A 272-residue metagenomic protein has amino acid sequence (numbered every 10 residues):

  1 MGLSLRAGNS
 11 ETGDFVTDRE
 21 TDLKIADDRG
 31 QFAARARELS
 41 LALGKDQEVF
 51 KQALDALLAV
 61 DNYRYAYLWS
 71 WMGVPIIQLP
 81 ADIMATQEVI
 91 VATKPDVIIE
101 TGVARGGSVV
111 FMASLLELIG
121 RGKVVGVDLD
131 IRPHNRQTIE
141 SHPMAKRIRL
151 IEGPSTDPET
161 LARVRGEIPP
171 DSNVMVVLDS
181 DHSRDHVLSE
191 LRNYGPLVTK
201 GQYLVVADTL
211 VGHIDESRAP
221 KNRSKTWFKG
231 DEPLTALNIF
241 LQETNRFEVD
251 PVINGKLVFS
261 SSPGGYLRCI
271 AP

Functional and structural regions predicted by a protein language model:
M1-R19: N-terminal amphipathic/basic-hydrophobic helices that include classical n-h-c signal peptides and signal-anchor
N9, K24-A26, P154: Acidic/polar residues at beta-strand termini and the immediately following turn/coil
T17-F50: N-terminal auxiliary segments of SAM/dcSAM-dependent transferases
R35, L39-A42, A56-V60, V89 (+2 more regions): Residues that form generic nucleotide/phosphate-binding pockets
L41-A42, Y63-Y65, M175: Membrane-proximal envelope and lipid/glycan-remodeling enzymes
Q47-Y63, I131-Q137: Short, compositionally biased "basic patch" segments
F50-L54, Y65, W71-M72, V103: Non-catalytic interaction surface on structured domains
W69-P272: S-adenosylmethionine/decaboxylated-SAM
